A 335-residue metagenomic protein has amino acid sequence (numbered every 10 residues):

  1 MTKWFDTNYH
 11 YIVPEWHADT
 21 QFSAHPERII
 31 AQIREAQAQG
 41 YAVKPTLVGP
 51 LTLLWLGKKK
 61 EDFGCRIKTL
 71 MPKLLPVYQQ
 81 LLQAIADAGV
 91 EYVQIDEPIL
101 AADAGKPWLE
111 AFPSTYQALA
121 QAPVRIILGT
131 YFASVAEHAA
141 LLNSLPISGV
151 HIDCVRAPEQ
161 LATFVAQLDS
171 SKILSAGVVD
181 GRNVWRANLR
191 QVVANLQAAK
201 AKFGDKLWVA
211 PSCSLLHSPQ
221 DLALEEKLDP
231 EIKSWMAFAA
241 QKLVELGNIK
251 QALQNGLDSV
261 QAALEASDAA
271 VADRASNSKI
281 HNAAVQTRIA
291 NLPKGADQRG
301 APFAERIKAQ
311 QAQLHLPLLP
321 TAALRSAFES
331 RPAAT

Functional and structural regions predicted by a protein language model:
M1-T335: Domain-level signal for soluble alpha/beta catalytic cores
